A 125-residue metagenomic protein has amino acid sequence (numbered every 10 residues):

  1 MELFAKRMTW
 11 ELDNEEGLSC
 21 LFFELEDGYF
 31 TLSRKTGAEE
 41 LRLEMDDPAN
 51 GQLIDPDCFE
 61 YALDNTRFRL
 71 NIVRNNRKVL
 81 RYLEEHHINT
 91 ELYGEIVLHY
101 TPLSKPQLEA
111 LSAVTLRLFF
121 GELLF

Functional and structural regions predicted by a protein language model:
M1-T31: Charge-rich, low-complexity N-terminal segments
L3, W10-N14, L43, Q52 (+1 more regions): Generic detection of short hydrophobic beta-strand segments and adjacent strand-loop junctions
E16-C20, Y29, A38, C58 (+2 more regions): A generic structural signal for beta-strand entry/edge sites
E24-I54: Short, well-structured hydrophobic secondary-structure segments
G28-F30, G37-E39, R77, K105 (+1 more regions): Generic "edge-of-domain/loop-turn" microfeature
A49-E109, A113: Amphipathic protein-protein interaction modules
A110-L123: C-terminal partner/receptor-binding element of secreted or periplasmic proteins
